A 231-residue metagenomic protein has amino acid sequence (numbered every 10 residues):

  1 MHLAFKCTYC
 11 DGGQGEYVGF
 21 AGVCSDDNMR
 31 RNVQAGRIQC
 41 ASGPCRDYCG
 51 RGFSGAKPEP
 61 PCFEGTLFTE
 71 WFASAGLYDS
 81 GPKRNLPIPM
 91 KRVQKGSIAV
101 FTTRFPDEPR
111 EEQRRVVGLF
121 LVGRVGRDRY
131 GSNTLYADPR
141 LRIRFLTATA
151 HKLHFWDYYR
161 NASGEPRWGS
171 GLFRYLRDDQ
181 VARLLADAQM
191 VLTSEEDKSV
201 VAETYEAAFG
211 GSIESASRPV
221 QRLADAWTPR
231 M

Functional and structural regions predicted by a protein language model:
M1-G43, D128-M231: Contiguous surface segments at macromolecular interaction interfaces
C7-Y9, F101, V122: Hydrophobic side chains in beta-strands
S42-G96, E108-E111: Short N-terminal edge-element motif at the start of the domain
G96-T103: Structural motif
P106-D107, V125-R127: Short, solvent-exposed loop/turn segments at secondary-structure junctions
E111-R115, G131-N133: A short secondary-structure junction signal
R114-G126: Short beta-strand-centered aromatic/proline hotspots
